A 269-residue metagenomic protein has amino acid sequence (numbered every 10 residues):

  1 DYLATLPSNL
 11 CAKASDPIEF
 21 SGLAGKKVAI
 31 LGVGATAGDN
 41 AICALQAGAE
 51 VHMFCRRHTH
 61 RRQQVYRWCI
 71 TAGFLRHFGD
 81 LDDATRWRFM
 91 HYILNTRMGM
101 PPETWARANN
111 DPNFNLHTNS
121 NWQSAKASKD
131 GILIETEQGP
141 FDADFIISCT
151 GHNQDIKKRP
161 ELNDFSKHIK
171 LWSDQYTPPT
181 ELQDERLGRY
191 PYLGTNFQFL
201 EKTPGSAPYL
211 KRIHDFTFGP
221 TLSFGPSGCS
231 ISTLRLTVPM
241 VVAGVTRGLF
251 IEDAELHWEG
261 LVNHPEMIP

Functional and structural regions predicted by a protein language model:
D1-A35, D39-Q46, H52-P269: Flavin (primarily FAD) cofactor-binding/catalytic cores of flavoenzymes
